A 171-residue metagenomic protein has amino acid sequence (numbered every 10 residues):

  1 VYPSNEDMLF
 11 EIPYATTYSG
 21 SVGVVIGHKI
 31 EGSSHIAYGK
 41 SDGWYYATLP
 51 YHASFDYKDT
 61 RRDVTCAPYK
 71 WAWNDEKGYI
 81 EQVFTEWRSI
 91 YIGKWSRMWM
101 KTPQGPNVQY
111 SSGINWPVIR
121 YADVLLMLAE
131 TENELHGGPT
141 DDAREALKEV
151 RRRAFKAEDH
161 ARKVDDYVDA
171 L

Functional and structural regions predicted by a protein language model:
V1-M127, E132-E134: Elongated scaffold/linker segments in the mid-to-C-terminal portions of large proteins
L135-A143: Structural helix-adjacent loops and short alpha-helical linkers that scaffold large soluble proteins
A157-A161: Boundary/linker segments of alpha-helical solenoid repeat arrays
A170: Surface-exposed binding/hinge segments that line and control ligand-binding clefts or catalytic entry sites
